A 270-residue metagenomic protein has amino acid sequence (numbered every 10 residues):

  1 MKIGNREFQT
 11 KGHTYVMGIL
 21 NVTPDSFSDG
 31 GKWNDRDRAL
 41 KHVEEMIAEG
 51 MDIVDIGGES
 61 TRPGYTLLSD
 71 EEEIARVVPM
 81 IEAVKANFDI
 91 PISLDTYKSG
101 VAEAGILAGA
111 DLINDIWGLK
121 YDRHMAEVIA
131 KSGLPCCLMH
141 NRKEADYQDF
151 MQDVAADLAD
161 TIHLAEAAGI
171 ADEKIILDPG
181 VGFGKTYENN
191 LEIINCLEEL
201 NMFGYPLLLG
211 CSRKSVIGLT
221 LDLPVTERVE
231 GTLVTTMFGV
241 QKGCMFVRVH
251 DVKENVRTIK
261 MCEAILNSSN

Functional and structural regions predicted by a protein language model:
M1-H13: SAM-dependent methyltransferases
I3-N5, S28-H42, T61-A83, F88-P91 (+5 more regions): Active-site-adjacent loop and "lid" segments of alpha/beta metabolic enzymes
Q9, V16-D37: N-terminal binding-site loop/beta-alpha segment at the start of enzyme catalytic domains that lines or forms
L20, G50, I113: Conserved hydrophobic/aromatic pocket- or pore-lining residues that grip, position, or stack substrates in active sites
K41-G57: Catalytic domains of carbohydrate-active enzymes, especially glycoside hydrolases
G180: Conserved Motif II region of HX4D acyltransferases
